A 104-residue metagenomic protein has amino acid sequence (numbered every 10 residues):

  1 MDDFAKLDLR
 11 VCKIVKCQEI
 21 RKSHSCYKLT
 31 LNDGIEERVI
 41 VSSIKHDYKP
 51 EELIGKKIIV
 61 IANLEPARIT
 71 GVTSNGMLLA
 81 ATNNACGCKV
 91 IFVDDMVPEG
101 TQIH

Functional and structural regions predicted by a protein language model:
M1-H104: Phosphate-backbone binding interfaces of nucleic-acid-interacting proteins
